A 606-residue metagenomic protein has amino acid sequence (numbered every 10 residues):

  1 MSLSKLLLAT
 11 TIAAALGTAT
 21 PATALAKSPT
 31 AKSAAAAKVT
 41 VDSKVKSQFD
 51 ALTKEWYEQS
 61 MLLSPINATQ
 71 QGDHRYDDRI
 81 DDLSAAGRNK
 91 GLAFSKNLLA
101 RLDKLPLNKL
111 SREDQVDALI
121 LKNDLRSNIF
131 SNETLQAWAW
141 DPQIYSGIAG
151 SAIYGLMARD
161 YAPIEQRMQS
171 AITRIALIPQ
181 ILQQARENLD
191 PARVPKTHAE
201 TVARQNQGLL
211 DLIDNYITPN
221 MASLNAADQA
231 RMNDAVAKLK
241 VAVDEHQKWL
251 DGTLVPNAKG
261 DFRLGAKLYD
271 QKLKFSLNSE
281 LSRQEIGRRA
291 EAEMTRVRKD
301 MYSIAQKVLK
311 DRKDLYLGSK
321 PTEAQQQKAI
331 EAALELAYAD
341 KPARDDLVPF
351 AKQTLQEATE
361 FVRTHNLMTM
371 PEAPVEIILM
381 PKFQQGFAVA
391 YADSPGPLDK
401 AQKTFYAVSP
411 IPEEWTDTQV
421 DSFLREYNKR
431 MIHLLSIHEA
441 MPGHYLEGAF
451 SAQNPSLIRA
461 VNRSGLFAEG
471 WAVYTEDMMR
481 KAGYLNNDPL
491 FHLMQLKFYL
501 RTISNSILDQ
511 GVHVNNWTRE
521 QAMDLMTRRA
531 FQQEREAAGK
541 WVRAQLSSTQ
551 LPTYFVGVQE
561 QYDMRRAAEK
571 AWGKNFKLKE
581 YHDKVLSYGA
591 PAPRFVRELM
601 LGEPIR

Functional and structural regions predicted by a protein language model:
M1-A24: Gram-negative bacterial Sec-dependent N-terminal signal peptides
L25-R606: N-terminal maturation segment of proteins
